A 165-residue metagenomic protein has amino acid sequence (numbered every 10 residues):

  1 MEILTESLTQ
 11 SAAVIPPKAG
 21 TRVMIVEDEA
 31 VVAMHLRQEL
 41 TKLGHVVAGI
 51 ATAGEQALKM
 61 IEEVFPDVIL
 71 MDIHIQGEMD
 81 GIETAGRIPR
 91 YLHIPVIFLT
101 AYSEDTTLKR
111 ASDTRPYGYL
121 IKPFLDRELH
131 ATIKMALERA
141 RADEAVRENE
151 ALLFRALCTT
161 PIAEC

Functional and structural regions predicted by a protein language model:
E2-A19, M34-H35, R110-D113, V146-C165: PAS/LOV and related PAS-like sensory modules
T21-R22, E29-G49: Two-component/phosphorelay signaling modules centered on CheY-like receiver
V26-E27, A51, I69: Conserved sequence signature across two-component system core domains
I50-K59, D80-G81: Helix N-cap/capping motif at the beta->alpha junctions
V64-M71, I75: Active-site beta3 strand of CheY-like receiver
M79-E83, R90, I97, S103-I121: Alpha4 helix (beta4-alpha4-beta5 surface) of REC/receiver domains from two-component response regulators
T106, L120, F124-I133: C-terminal output helix
L129, M135-E150: Interdomain signal-transducing alpha-helical coiled-coil linkers
